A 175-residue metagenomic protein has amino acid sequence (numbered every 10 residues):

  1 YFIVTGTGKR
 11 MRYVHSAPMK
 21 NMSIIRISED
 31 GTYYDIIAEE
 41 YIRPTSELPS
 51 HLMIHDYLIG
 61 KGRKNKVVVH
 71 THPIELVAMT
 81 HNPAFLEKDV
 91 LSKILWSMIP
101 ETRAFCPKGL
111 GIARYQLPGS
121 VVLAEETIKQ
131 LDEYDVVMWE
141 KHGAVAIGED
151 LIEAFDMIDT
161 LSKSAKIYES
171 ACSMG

Functional and structural regions predicted by a protein language model:
Y1-G175: Glycine-rich flexible loops
